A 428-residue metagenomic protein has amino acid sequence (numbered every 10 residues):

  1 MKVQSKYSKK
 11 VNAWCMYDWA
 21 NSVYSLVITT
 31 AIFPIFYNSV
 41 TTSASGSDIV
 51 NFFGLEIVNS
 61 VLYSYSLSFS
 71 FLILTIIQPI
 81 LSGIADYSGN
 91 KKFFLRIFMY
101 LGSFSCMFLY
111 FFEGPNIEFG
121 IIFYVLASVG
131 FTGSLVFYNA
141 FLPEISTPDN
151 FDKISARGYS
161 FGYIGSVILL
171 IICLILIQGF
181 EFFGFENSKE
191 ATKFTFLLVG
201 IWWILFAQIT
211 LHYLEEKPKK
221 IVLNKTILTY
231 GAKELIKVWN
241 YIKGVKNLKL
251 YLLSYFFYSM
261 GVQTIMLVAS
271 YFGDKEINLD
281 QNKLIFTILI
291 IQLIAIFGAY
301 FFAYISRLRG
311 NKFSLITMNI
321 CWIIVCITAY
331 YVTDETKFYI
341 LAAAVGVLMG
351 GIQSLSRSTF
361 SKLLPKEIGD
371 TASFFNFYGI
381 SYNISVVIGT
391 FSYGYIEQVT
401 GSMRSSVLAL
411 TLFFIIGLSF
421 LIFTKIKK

Functional and structural regions predicted by a protein language model:
K2-N12, E215-L253: Juxtamembrane intracellular "pre-TM" segments in multi-pass secondary transporters
L26-S60, T264-T287: Short amphipathic helix-loop junctions that connect adjacent transmembrane helices in Major Facilitator Superfamily/SLC
L55-E56, I177-I201, Y395-F414: A membrane-interface helix-boundary motif in multi-pass transporters
I76-N90, F297-N311, E397-Q398: Helix-to-loop junctions at the C-terminal end of transmembrane segments in multipass secondary transporters
F93-F108, F313-T328: Structural signature of the two symmetry-related core transmembrane helices
Y110-F123, Y330-A342: Helix-loop junctions at membrane interfaces in 12-TM secondary transporters
F111, W202-Y213, I352, I388 (+1 more regions): Multi-pass alpha-helical transporter architecture, strongest for 12-TM Major Facilitator/SLC carriers used
S155-I177, G379-T390: Glycine-rich segments within core transmembrane alpha-helices of 12-TM secondary carriers
